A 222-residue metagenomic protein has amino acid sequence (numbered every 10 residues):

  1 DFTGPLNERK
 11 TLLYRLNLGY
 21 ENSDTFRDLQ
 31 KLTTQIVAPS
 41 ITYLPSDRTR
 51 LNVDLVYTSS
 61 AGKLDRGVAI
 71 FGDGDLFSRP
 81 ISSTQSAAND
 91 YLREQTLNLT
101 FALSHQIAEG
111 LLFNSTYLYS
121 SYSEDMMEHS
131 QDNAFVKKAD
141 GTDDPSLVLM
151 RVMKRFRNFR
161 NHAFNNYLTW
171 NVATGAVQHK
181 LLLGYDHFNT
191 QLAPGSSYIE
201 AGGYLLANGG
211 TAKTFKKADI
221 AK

Functional and structural regions predicted by a protein language model:
D1-K63, N89-E109: Transmembrane beta-barrel wall of Gram-negative outer-membrane proteins
N7, P45, K137-D140, T174: Acidic surface patches and DE-rich sequence motifs
E21-D24, R79-A87, P145-M153, A221-K222: Extracytoplasmic loops and strand-loop junctions of Gram-negative outer membrane beta-barrel proteins
D28-Q30, R50-Q85, S123-A134, V148-L149 (+1 more regions): Outer-membrane beta-barrel and related beta-rich outer-membrane complex signature in Gram-negative bacteria
Q30-T34, D75, P80, D90-T96 (+3 more regions): Transmembrane beta-barrel outer-membrane domains
A38-T42, F77-R79, K138-G141, Y204-L205: Short alpha-helical linear motifs
L99-Y122, M150-K222: Face-selective signature of the C-terminal outer-membrane beta-barrel domain
F113-M153: A contiguous binding-surface segment within folded domains or other stable secondary-structure elements
